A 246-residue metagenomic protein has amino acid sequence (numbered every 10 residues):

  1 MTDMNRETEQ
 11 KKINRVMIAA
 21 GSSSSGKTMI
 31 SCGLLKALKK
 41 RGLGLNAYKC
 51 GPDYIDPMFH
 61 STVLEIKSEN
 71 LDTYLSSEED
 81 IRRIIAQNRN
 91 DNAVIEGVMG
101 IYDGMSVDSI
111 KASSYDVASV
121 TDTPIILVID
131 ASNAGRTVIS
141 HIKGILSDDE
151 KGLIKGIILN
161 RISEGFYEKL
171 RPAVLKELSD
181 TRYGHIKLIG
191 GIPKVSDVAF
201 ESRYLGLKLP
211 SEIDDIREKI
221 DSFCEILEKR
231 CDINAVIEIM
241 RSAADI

Functional and structural regions predicted by a protein language model:
M1-T2, I246: Accessible peptide chain termini
D3, E7-S25, M29, L35-T121 (+3 more regions): ATP-dependent carboxylate-amine ligase catalytic core
I125-V128, G190: Short hydrophobic alpha-helical runs that function as membrane-insertion/retention elements
R136-I246: Internal gly/pro-rich beta-alpha loop/helix module that stabilizes soluble enzyme cofactors or their anionic handles
